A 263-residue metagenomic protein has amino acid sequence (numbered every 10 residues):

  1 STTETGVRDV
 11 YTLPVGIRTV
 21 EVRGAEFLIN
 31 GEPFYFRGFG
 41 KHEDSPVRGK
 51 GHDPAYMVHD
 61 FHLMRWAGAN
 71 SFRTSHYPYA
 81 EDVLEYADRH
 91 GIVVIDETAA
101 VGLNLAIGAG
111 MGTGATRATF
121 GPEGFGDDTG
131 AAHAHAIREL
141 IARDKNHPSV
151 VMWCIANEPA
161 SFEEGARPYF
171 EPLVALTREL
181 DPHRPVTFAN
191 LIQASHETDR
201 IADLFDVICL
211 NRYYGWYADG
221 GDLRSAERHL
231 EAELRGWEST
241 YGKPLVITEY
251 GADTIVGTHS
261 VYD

Functional and structural regions predicted by a protein language model:
T3-P14, R18-V207, N211-Y214, D219 (+2 more regions): Active-site mouth of glycoside hydrolases
C154, T248-E249: Membrane-integral, polyisoprenol-dependent glycosyltransferases of the GT-C/oligosaccharyltransferase superfamily
